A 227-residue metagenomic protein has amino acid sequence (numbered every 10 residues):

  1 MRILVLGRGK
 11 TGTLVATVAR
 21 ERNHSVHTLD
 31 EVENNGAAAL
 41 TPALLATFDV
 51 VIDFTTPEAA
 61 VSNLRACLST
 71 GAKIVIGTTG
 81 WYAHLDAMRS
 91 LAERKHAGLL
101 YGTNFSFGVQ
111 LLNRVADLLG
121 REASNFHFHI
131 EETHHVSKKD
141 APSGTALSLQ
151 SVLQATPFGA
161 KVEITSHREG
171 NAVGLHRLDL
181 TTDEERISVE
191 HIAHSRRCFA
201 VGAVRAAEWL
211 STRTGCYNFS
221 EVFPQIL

Functional and structural regions predicted by a protein language model:
R2-L6, K10-P42, A123-L227: C-terminal substrate-binding/catalytic lobe of Rossmann-fold NAD(P)-dependent oxidoreductases
G12-V15, A59-A60, H84-L85, V109-L112: Short glycine/serine/threonine-rich phosphate/pyrophosphate-binding segments that cradle anionic phosphate groups
E21, S69, E93-R94: Residues at the C-terminal ends
E31-V32, T79-W81, N104-S106, T133-H135: Short, ordered loop/turn segments at secondary-structure junctions
T41-A46, V50, P57-T78, D86-M88: Rossmann-fold NAD(P) dinucleotide-binding segment
A46, L112-L119, L149, A206-A207: Buried hydrophobic packing segments
K73, M88-S106, A123-F128: Rossmann-fold dehydrogenase core element
T78-L99, Q110, R114-L119: Rossmann-fold NAD(P)-binding glycine/threonine-rich loop
